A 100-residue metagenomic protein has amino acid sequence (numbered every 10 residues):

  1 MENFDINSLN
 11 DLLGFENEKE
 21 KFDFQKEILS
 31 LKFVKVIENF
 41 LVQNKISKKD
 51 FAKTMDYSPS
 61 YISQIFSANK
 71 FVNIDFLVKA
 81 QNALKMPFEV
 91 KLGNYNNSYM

Functional and structural regions predicted by a protein language model:
M1-N39: N-terminal flexible/basic segments that precede or flank functional cores
L41, A52, Q81: The alpha-helix within a helix-turn-helix
N44-Q64: Short alpha-helical DNA-recognition segment
K45-I46, V72-D75: Residue-level signal for the short linker/turn that defines the boundary of a DNA-recognition helix
S58, N69-K70, L84, Y95: The DNA-recognition helices of helix-turn-helix-type DNA-binding domains
D75-V90: DNA major-groove recognition helix of helix-turn-helix/homeodomain DNA-binding modules
K91-M100: Short, charged recognition helix plus adjacent turn of helix-turn-helix-like nucleic-acid-binding domains
